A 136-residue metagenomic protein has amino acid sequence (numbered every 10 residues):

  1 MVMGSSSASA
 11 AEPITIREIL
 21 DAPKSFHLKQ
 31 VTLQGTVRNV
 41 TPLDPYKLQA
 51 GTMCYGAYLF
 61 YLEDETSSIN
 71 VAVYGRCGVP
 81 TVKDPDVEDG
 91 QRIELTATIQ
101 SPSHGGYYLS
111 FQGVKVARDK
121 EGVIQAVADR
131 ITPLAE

Functional and structural regions predicted by a protein language model:
M1-S7: C-terminal segment of classical bacterial N-terminal signal peptides
A8-E136: OB-fold and OB-like single-stranded nucleic-acid-recognition modules and their adjacent interaction interfaces
